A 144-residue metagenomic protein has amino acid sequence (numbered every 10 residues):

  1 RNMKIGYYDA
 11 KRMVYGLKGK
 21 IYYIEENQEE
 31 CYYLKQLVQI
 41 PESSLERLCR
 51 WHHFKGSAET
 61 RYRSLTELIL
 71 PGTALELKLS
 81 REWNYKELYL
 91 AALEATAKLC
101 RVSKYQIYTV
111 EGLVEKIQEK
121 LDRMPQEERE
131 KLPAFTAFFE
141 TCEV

Functional and structural regions predicted by a protein language model:
R1-V144: Patatin-like phospholipase
